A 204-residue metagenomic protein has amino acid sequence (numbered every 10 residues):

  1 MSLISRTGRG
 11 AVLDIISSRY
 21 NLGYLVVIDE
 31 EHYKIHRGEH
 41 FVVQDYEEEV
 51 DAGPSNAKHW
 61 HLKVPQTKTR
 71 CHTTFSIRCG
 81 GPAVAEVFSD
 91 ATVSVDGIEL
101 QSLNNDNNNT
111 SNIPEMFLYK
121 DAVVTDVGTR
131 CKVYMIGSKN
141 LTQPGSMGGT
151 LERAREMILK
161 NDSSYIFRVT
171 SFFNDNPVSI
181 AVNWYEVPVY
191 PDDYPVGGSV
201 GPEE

Functional and structural regions predicted by a protein language model:
M1-S17, V26-E204: Beta-strand-centric surfaces of beta-sandwich/beta-rich domains
N21-L22: Condensing-enzyme catalytic core mediating Claisen C-C bond formation in acyl metabolism
